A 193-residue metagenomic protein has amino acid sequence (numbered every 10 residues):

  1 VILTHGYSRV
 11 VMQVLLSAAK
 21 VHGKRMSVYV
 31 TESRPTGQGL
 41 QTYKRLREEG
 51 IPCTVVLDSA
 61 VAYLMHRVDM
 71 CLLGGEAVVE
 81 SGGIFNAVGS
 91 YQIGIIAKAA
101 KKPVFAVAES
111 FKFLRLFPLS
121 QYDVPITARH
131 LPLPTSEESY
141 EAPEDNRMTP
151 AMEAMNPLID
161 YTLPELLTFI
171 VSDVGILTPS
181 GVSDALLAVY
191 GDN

Functional and structural regions predicted by a protein language model:
V1-M12, P35: Gly/Ser/Thr-rich loops at beta-strand to alpha-helix junctions that form or flank small-molecule/cofactor-binding
R9, Q13, Y63-H66: Short, contiguous clusters of charged residues that form electrostatic/catalytic patches at enzyme active sites, used
M12-K20: Distinct, well-ordered alpha-helical segments
A19-M26, T31-N193: Conserved phosphate- and dinucleotide-binding cores of soluble alpha/beta proteins, encompassing both enzyme active
